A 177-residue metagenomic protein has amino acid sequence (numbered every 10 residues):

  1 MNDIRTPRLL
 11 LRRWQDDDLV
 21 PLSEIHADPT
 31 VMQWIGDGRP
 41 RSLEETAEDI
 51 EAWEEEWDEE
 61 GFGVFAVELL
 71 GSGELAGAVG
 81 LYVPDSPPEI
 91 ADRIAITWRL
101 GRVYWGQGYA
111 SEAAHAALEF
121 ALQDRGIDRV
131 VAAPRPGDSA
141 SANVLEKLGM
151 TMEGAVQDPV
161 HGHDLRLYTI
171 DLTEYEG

Functional and structural regions predicted by a protein language model:
M1-W34, V64-G177: Acyl-donor (CoA/ACP) binding surface of acyl/acetyltransferases
T30-A52, G63-F65: Conserved GNAT-fold acetyl-CoA-binding loop/helix
E56-E60: Short loop/turn motifs at secondary-structure junctions and domain boundaries
